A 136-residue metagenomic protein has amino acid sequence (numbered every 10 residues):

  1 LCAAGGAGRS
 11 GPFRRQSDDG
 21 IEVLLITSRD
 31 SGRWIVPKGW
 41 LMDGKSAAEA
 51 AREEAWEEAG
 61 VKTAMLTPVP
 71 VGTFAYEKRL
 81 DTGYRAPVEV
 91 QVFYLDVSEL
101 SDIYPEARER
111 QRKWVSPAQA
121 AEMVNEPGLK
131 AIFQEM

Functional and structural regions predicted by a protein language model:
L1, E135-M136: Short, intrinsically disordered, charge-balanced linker/junction segments flanking boundaries in proteins
L1-V36: N-terminal strand-loop-strand
L41-A131: Unchanged
